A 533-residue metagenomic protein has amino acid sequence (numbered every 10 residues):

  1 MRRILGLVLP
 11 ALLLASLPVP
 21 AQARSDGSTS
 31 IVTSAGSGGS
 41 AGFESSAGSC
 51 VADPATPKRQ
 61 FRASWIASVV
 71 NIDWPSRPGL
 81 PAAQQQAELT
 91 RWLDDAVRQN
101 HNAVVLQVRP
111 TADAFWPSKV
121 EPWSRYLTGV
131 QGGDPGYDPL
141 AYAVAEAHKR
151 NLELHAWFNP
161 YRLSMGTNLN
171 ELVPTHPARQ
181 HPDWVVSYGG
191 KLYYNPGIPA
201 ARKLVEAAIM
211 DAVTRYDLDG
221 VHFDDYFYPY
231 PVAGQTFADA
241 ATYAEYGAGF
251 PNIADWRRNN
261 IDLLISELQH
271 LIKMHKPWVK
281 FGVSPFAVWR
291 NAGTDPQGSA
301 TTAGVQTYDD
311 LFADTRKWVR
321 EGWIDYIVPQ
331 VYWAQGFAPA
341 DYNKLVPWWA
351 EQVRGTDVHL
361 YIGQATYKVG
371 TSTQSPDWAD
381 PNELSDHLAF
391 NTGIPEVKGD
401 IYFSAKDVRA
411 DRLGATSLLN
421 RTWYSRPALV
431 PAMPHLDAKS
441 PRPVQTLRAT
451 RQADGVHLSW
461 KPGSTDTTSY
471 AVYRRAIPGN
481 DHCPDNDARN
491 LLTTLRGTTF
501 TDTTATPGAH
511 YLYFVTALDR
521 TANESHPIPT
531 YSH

Functional and structural regions predicted by a protein language model:
M1-R24: Secretory targeting and sorting signals
R59-F61, A67-A87, A156, Y161-R215 (+1 more regions): Active-site-adjacent "subsite" loops/lids of carbohydrate-active enzymes
Q99-P135: Aromatic-lined carbohydrate-binding/catalytic grooves of carbohydrate-active enzymes
N102, R109, A141, R150 (+2 more regions): Polysaccharide-binding and catalytic clefts of secreted carbohydrate-active enzymes
F312-R316, R320-A338, W349-L436: Substrate-binding cleft of secreted/luminal carbohydrate-active enzymes
G414, L419-D466, P507, R520-H533: Pro/Thr/Ser/Gly-rich low-complexity, intrinsically disordered linker/stalk tracts
A471-G508, H526: Recognizes extended acidic, P/S/T-rich segments that occur within or adjacent to Ig-like beta-sandwich modules
